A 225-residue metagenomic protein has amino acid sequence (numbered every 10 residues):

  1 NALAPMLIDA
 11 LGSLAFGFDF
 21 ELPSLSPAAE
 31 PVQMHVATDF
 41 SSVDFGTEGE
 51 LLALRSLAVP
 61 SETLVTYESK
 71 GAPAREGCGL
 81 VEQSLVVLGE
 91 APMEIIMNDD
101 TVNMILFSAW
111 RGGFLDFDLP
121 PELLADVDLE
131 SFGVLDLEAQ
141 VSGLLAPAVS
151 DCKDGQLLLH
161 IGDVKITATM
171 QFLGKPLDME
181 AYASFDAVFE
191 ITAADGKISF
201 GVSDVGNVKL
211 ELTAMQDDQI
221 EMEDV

Functional and structural regions predicted by a protein language model:
N1-V225: Extended, low-charge, aliphatic-rich alpha-helical segments
